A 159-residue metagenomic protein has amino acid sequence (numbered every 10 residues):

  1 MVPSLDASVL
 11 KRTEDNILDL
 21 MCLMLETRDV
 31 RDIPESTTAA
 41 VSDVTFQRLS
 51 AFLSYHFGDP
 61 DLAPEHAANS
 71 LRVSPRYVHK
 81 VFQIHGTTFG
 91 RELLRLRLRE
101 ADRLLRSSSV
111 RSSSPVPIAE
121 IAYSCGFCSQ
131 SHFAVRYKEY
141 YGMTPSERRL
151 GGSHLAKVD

Functional and structural regions predicted by a protein language model:
M1-P75, F82-G90, L96, R103-S131 (+1 more regions): Alpha-helical bundle regulatory/interaction domains
A134: DNA-recognition helix of C2H2 zinc fingers
